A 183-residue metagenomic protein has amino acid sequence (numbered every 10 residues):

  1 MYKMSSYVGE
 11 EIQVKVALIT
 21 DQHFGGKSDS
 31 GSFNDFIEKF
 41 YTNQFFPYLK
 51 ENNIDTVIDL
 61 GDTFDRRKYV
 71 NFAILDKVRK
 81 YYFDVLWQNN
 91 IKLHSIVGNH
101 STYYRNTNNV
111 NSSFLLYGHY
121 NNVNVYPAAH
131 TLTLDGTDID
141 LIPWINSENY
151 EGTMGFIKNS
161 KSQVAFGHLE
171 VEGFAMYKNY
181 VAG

Functional and structural regions predicted by a protein language model:
M1-K77, G152-A165: N-terminal active-site segment of His-dependent metallophosphoesterases
Y69-G183: His/Asp/Glu-rich metal-coordinating catalytic cores of metallo-dependent phosphodiesterases/hydrolases acting on
